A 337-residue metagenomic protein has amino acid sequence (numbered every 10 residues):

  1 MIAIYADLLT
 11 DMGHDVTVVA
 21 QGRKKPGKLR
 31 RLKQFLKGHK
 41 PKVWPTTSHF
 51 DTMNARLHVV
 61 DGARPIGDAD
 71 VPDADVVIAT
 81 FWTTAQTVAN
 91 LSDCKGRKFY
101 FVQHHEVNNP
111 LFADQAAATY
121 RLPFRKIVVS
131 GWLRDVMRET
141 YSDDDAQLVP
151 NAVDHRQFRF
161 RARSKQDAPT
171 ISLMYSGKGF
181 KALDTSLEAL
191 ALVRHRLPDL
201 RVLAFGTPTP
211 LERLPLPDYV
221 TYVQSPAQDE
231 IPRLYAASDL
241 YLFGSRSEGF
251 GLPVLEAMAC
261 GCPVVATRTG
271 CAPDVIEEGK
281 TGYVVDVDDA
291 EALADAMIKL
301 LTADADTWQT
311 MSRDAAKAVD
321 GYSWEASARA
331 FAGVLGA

Functional and structural regions predicted by a protein language model:
V107-D114, R138, Q147-D167, R213: Acidic anion/phosphate-binding donor-loop and adjacent secondary structure in glycosyltransferase catalytic cores
I127-V128, A162-K181, L187-R194: Conserved donor-binding/catalytic core segment of Leloir-type glycosyltransferases
T209-P232: Nucleotide-activated donor-binding/catalytic signature segment of Leloir-type glycosyltransferases, i.e., the conserved
R233-S238: Short alpha-helical donor nucleotide-sugar binding micro-motif in glycosyltransferases
R246: Aromatic "clamp/platform" in nucleotide-sugar-dependent glycosyltransferases that forms part of the donor/acceptor
P263-A266: Short hydrophobic beta-strand element within catalytic cores of glycosyltransferases and related nucleotide-activated
E278-G279, Y283-A290, K299-A305: Conserved acidic donor-binding segment of nucleotide-sugar-dependent glycosyltransferases
A292, D306-G321, A330-G333: A short, well-ordered alpha-helix in the C-terminal region of glycosyltransferases
